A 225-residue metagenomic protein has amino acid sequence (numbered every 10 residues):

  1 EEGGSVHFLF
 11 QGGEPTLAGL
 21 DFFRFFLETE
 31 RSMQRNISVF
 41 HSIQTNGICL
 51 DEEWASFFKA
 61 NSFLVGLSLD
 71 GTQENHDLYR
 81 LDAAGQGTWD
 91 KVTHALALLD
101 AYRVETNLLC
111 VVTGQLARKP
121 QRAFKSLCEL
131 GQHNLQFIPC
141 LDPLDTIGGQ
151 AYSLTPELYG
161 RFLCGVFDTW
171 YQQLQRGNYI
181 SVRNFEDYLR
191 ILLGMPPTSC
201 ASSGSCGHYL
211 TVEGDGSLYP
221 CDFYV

Functional and structural regions predicted by a protein language model:
E2, F223-V225: Short, intrinsically disordered, charge-balanced linker/junction segments flanking boundaries in proteins
E2-L9, A18-C140: Radical SAM/AdoMet-radical enzyme domain recognition
G13: Active-site neighborhood of divalent metal-dependent phosphoester/pyrophosphate hydrolases
L78-D90, A97-C206, T211-D215, F223: Radical SAM enzyme [4Fe-4S]-AdoMet core and its adjacent flexible, acidic and glycine-rich loops/tails across
